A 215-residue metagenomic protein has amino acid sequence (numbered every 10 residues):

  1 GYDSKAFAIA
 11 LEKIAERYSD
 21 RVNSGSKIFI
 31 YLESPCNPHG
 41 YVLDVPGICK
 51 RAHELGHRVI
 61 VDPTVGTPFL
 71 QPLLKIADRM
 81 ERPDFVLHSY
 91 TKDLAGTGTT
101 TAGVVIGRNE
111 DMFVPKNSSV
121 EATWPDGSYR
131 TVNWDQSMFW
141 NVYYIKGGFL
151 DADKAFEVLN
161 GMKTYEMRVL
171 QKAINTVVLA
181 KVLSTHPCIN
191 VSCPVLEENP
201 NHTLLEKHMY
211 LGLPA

Functional and structural regions predicted by a protein language model:
G1-H186, S192: Conserved PLP-enzyme active-site core in the AAT-like
V191-A215: Conserved PLP-binding catalytic core of the aspartate aminotransferase-like
